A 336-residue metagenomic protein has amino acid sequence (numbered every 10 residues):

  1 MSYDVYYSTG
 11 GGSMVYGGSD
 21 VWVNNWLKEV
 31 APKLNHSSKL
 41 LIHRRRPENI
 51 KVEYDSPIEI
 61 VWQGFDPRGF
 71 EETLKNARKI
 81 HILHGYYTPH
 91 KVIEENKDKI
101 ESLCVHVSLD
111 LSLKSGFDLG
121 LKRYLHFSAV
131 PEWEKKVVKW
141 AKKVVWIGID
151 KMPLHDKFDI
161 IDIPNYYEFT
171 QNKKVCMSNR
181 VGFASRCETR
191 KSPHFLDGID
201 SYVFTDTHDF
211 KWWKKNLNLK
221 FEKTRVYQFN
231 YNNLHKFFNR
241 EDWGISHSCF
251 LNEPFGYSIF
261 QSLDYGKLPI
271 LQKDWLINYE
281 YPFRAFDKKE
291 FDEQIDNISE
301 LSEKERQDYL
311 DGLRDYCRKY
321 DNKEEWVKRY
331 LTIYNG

Functional and structural regions predicted by a protein language model:
G18-V21, K289, E300-N335: A charged, aromatic-enriched C-terminal amphipathic alpha-helix characteristic of glycosyltransferases across folds
Y86, I149-P153, I160-N172, H208-F210 (+1 more regions): Short beta-strand->alpha-helix junction loop in the catalytic core of nucleotide-activated group-transfer enzymes
Y87, E95-V144, N239: Membrane-proximal helix-turn-helix segments that form the acceptor-binding/catalytic region of lipid-linked
V145, E168-K191, Y202: Conserved donor-binding/catalytic core segment of Leloir-type glycosyltransferases
F221-N239: Conserved active-site histidine-acidic residue motif and adjacent donor-binding/catalytic loop of glycosyltransferases
H235, Y257-D264: Short alpha-helical segment that forms part of, or immediately flanks, the ligand-binding pocket in carbohydrate-active
I245-S258, K273-Y281: Nucleotide-sugar-dependent
D264-Q272: Short hydrophobic beta-strand element within catalytic cores of glycosyltransferases and related nucleotide-activated
